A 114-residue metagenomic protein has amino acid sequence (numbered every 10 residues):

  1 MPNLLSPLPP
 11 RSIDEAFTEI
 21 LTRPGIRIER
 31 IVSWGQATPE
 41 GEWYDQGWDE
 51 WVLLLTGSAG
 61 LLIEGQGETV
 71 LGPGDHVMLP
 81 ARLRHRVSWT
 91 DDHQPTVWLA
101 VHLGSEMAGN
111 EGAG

Functional and structural regions predicted by a protein language model:
M1-W43, A113-G114: A short, N-terminal "cap"/entry segment at the start of jelly-roll beta-barrel domains of the cupin/DSBH fold
T18-I20, E40-Q46, L62-I63, T69-V70 (+1 more regions): Short histidine-centered beta-strand/loop micro-motifs that create catalytic or ligand/metal-coordination sites
G25, Q66, D92-Q94: Short strand-connecting beta-turns/loops that link adjacent beta-strands
I26, D49, T96-W98: Structural motif
R30, T56, I63-G65, A81 (+2 more regions): Residue-level recognition of conserved beta-strand positions in structured domain cores
D45-L61: Short, conserved beta-strand element in jelly-roll/cupin
G65-A81: Short acidic-glycine-tyrosine-enriched beta hairpin
R82-A108: Ligand-binding loop in jelly-roll beta-barrel domains
